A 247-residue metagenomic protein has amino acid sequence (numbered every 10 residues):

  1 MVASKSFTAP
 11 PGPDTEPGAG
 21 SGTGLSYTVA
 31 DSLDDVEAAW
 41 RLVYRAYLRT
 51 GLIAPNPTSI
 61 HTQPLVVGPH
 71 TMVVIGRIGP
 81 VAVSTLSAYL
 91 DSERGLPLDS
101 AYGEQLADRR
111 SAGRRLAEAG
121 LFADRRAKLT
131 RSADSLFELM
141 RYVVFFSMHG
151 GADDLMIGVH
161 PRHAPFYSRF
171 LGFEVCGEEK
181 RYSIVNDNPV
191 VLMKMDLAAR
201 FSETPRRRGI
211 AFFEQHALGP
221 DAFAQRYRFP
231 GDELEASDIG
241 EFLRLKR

Functional and structural regions predicted by a protein language model:
M1-G22, A236-R247: Short acidic N-proximal helix/loop "leader" segments that mark the beginning of a domain or an inter-domain linker
P13-L65, V73-I75, A82: Short amphipathic alpha-helix that is part of the acyltransferase structural core
D35, R49, G79, F145-D154: Secondary-structure boundary elements
Q63-G68, S183-N186: A short beta-turn/loop motif at secondary-structure boundaries
T85: Short glycine-/small-residue motifs
S92-A199: Acyl-donor binding region in acyl/amide transferases
D187-R247: Charge-rich, low-complexity intrinsically disordered segments
